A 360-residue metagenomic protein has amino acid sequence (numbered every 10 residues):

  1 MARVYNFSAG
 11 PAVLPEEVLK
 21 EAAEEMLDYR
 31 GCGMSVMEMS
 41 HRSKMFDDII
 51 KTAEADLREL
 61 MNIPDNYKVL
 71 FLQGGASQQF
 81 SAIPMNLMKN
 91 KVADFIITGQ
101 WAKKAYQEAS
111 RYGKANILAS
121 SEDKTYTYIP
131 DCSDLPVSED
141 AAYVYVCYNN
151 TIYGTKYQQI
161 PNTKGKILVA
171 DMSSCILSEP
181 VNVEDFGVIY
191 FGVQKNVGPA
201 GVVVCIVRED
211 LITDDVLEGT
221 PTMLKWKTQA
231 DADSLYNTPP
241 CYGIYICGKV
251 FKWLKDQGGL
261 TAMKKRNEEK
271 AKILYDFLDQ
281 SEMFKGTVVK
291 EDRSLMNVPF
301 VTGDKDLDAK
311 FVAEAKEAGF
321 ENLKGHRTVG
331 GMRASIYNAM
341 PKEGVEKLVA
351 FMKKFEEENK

Functional and structural regions predicted by a protein language model:
A2-V4, E317, G330-K360: PLP-dependent enzyme catalytic core of the Aspartate aminotransferase-like
R3-E54: A glycine-/small-polar-enriched, mobile loop at the entrance of the PLP active site in fold-type I
G10, A109, S120-I176: Active-site phosphate-binding strand-loop segment of PLP-dependent enzymes
P15, V188, V193-Y275, V289 (+1 more regions): Active-site C-terminal subdomain of aminotransferase-like
C32-Q79, N86, Q100, E108: Conserved N-terminal alpha-helix of the aminotransferase class I/II PLP-enzyme fold
S77-V144: PLP-dependent aminotransferase-like
F284-A315: Conserved PLP-binding catalytic core of the aspartate aminotransferase-like
